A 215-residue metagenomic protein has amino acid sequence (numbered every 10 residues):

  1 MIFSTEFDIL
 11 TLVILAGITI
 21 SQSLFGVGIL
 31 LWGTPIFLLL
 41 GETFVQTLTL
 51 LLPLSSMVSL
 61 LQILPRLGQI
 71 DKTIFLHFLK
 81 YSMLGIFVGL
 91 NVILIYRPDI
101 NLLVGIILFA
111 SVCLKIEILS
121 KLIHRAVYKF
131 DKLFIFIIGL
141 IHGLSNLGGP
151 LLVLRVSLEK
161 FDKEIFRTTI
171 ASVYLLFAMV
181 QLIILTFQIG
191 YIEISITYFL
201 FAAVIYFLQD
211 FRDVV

Functional and structural regions predicted by a protein language model:
M1-I2, W32, L90-P98, L122-H124 (+1 more regions): Membrane-interface helix termini and inter-helical loops of multi-pass transporters
M1-I9: Short, strongly hydrophobic alpha-helical membrane anchors
D8-L76, I135, G139, G143 (+2 more regions): Small-residue-rich hydrophobic segments that form or flank transmembrane alpha-helices in multi-pass membrane proteins
V45-E117: Membrane helix-loop-helix hairpins that form the core translocation module of multi-pass transporters
G89-L94, L154, D213-V214: Small-residue-mediated transmembrane helix hinge/kink sites in multi-pass secondary transporters
I100, I106-A110, F130-I138, G149 (+1 more regions): Hydrophobic, well-ordered secondary-structure segments
A110-S120, L144, G148, K160: Short, well-ordered alpha-helical segments in soluble proteins
L114-I138: Alpha-helical multi-pass membrane helix bundles of inner-membrane/thylakoid proteins, especially permease cores
